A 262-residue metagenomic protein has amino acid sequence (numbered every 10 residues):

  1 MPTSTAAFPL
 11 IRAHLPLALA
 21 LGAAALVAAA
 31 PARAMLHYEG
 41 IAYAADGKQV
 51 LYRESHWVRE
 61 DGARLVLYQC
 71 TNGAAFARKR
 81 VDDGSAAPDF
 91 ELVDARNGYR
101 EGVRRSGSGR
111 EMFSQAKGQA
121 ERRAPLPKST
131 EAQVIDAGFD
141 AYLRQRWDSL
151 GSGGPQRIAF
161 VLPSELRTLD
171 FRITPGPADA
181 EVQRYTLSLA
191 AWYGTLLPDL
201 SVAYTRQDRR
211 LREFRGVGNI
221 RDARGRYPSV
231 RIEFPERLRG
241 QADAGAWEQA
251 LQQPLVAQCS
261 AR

Functional and structural regions predicted by a protein language model:
P2-A18: Bacterial N-terminal signal peptides that target proteins for export
P16, R144, D148, S152 (+1 more regions): Generic surface-pattern signal
A23-A29: N-terminal signal peptide c-region/cleavage motif recognized by signal peptidases
A30-I41: Short, extreme N-terminal leader segments that mark the start of a protein/domain
M35-H37, D46-R64, Y68-A86, E91-G98 (+2 more regions): Acidic, serine/threonine-rich low-complexity disordered tracts
N97-L126, R226: An exposed acidic His-Trp-rich patch
K117-E165: Surface-exposed beta-loop interaction hotspot
